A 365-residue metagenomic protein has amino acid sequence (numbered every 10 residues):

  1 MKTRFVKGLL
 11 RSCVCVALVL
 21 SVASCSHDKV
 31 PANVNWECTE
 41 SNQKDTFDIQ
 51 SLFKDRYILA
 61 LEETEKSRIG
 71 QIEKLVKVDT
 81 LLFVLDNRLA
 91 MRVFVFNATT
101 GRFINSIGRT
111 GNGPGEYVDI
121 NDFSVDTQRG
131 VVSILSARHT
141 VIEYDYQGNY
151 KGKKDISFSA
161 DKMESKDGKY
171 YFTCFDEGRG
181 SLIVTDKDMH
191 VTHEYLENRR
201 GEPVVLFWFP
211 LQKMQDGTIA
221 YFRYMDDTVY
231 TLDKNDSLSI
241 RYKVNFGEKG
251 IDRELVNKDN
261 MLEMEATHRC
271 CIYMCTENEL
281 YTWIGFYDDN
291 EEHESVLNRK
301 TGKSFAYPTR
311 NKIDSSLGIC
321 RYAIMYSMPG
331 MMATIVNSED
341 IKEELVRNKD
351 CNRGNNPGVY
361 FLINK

Functional and structural regions predicted by a protein language model:
V22-S24: C-terminal motif of bacterial Sec signal peptides marking the signal peptidase cleavage site
D28-L61: Blade/loop signatures of beta-propeller domains
Y57-M91: Beta-strand-rich domains and repeat architectures in extracellular enzymes and scaffolds, especially beta-propellers
E62-K66, R102-R129: Blade-loop segments of beta-propeller domains
E65, G108-G115, D155-D161, E197-P203 (+2 more regions): Short coil/turn segments at the loop-to-beta-strand junctions that recur within blades of beta-propeller repeat folds
Q71-K74, V118-F123, F158-K166, P203-L211 (+2 more regions): Repeated scaffold domains used in trafficking and secretory/extracellular systems, primarily beta-propellers
S136-G180, E194-G201: Asp-box/WD-like beta-propeller blade repeats and closely related beta-sheet repeat scaffolds
Y242-M264, T301-P329: Conserved blade-ending motifs and adjacent loop-strand segments that build the rim/top face of beta-propeller domains
